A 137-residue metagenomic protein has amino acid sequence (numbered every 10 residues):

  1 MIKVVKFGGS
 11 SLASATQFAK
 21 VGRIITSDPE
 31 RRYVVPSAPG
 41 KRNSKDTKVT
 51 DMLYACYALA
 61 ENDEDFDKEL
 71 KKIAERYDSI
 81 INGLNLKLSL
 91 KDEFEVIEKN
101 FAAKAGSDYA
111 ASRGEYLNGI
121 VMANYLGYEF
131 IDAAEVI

Functional and structural regions predicted by a protein language model:
M1-I137: Nucleotide/pyrophosphate-binding catalytic subdomain
